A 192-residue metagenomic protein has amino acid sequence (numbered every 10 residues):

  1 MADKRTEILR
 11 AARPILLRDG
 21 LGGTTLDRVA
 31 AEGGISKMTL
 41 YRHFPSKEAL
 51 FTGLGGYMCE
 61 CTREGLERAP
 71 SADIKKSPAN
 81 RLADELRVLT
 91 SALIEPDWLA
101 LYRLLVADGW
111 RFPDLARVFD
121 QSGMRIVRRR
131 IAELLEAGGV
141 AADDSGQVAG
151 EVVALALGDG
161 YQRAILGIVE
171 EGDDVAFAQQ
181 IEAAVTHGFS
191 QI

Functional and structural regions predicted by a protein language model:
K4-R13, V29, L54-M58, T62 (+1 more regions): Generic hydrophobic, amphipathic alpha-helix propensity
E7, I15-A49, G53: Helix-turn-helix
I15, L134, Q180-I192: C-terminal alpha-helix
S46, D108-P113, G158: Short loop-to-helix capping motifs
G53, L66-Y102, S145-V152: Hydrophobic alpha-helical connector segments
Y57-K76, A164-F177: Short, flexible, glycine-rich and Lys/Arg-enriched loop motifs at helix boundaries that contact anionic partners
N80, L93-A100, L104, P113-V140 (+3 more regions): Amphipathic alpha-helical packing segments from all-alpha helical-bundle domains
E136-A184: Hydrophobic/aromatic-rich alpha-helical bundle segments in the mid-to-C-terminal region
